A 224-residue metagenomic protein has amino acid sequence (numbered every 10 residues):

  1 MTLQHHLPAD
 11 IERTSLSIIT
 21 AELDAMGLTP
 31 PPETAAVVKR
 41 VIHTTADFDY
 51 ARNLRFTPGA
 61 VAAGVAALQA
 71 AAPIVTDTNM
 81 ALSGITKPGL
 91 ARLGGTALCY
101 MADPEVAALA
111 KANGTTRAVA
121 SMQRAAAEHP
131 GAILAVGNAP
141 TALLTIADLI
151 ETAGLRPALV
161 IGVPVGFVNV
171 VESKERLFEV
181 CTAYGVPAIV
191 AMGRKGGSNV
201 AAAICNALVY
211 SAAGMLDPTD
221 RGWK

Functional and structural regions predicted by a protein language model:
M1-P31: Charged, compositionally biased N-terminal leader segments and the immediate start of the first structured element
I18-T29, T44-F48, A67-A71, P88 (+4 more regions): Change "in soluble alpha/beta enzymes" to "in soluble alpha/beta proteins
R52-A67: A short, well-structured juxtamembrane/interface segment
D77, I161-G162, I204: Buried hydrophobic positions in well-ordered alpha/beta secondary-structure cores of metabolic enzymes
A81-G84, T141-I146, F167-V171, G197-A201: Short glycine/serine/threonine-rich phosphate/pyrophosphate-binding segments that cradle anionic phosphate groups
L90-H129: Long, charge-dense
A158-F167: ADP-ribose/adenylate-binding Rossmann-like module
V168-K224: C-terminal functional extensions of proteins
